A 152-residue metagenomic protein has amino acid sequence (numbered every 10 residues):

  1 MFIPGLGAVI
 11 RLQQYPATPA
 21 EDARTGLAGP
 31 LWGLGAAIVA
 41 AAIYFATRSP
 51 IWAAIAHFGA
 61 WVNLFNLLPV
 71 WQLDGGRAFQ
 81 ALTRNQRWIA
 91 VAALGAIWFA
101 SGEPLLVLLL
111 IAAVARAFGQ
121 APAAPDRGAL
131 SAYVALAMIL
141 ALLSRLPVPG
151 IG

Functional and structural regions predicted by a protein language model:
M1-G152: Hydrophobic transmembrane alpha-helices and their immediate loop junctions in multi-pass integral membrane proteins
